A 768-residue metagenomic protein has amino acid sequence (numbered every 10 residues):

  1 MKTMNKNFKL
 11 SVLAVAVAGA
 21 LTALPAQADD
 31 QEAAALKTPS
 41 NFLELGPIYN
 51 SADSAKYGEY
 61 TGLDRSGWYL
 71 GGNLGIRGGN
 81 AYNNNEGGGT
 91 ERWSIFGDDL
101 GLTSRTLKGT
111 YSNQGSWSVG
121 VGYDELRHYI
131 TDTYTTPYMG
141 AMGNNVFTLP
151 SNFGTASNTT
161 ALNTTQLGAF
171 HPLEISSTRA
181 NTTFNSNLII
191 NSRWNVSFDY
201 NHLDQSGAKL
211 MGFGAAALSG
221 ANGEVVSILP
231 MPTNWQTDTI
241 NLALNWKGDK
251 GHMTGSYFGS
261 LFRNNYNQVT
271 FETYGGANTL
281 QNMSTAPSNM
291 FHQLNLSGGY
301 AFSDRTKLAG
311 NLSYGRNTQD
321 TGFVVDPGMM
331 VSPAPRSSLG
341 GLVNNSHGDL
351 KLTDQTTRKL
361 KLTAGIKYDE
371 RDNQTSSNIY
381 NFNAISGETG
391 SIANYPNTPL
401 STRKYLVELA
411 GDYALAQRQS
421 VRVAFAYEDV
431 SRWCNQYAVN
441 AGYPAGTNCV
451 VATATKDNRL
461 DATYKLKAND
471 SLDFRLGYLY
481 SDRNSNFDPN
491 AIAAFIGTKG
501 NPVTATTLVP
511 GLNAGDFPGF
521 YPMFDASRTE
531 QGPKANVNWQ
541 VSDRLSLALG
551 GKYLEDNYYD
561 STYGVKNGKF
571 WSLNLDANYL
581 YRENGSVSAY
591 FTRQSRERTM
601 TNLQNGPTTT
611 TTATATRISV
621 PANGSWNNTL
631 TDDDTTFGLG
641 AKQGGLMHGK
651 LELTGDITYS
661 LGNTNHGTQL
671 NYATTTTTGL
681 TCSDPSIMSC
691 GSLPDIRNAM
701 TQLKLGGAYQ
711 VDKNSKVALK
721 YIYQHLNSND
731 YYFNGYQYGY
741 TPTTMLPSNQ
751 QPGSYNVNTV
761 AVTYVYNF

Functional and structural regions predicted by a protein language model:
A34-E59, D64-G72, W93: Transmembrane beta-strand segments of Gram-negative outer membrane beta-barrel proteins
K37, S66-G72, G101-R105, S176-T182 (+11 more regions): Residues that define the transmembrane beta-barrel architecture of outer-membrane proteins
F42-I48, S94-D98, T110, G120-D124 (+18 more regions): Transmembrane beta-strands of outer-membrane beta-barrel proteins
P47-S51, G97-T103, N113-G115, Y123-Y129 (+15 more regions): Transmembrane beta-strands of outer-membrane beta-barrel pores
N50, P752-F768: Outer-membrane beta-barrel "beta-signal"
G72-G78, L107-Y111, F184-L188, L242-W246 (+9 more regions): Residues on the lipid-exposed face of transmembrane beta-strands in outer-membrane beta-barrel proteins
A81-W93, G115-V119, R193-V196, S206 (+11 more regions): Repeated loop/turn-to-beta-strand initiation elements of outer-membrane beta-barrel proteins
T135-Q166, L210-P230, N264-T285, Q319-L339 (+7 more regions): Solvent-exposed loop segments that connect transmembrane elements
